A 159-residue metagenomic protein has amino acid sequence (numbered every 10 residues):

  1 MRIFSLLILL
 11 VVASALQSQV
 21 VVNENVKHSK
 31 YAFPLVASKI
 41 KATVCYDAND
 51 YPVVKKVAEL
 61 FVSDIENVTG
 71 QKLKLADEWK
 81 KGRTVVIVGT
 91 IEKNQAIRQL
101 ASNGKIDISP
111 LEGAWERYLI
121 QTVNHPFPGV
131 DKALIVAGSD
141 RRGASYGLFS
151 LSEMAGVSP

Functional and structural regions predicted by a protein language model:
I3-A13: Sec-dependent N-terminal signal peptides
S18-P159: Contiguous, structured surface segment used for ligand recognition
